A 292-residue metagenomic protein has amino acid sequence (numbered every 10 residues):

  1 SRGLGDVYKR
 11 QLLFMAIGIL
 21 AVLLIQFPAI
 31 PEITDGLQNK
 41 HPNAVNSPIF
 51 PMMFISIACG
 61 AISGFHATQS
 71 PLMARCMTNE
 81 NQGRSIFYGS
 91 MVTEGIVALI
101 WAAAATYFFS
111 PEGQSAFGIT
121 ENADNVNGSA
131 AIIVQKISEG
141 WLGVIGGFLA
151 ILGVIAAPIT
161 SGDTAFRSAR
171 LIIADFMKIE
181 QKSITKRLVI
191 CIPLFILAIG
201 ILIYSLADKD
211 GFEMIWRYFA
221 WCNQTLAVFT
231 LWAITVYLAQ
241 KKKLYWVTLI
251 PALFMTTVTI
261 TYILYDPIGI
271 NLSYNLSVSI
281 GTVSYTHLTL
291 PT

Functional and structural regions predicted by a protein language model:
G3-Q11, T286-T292: Conserved small/polar residues in nucleotide/adenosyl-binding loops
G5-R10, R170-L171, F176-L194, F212-G281: C-terminal membrane-solvent junction of multi-pass transporters and transport-like membrane proteins
L12-L24, A104, A150-P158, C191-I203 (+3 more regions): Hydrophobic core segments of alpha-helical transmembrane domains in multi-pass membrane transport and ion-translocation
L13-K40, Y237-K242, T261-G269: Hydrophobic alpha-helical segments and their helix-loop junctions in multi-pass secondary transporters
G18-P31, L37-L99, L152-S161: Hydrophobic, membrane-embedded alpha-helices of multi-pass small-molecule transporters
L24-L37, S90-K136, I203-D210: Extracellular/periplasmic helix-exit of transmembrane alpha-helices
S70-G95, I133-K136, G162-V189: Helix-loop-helix connectors at the membrane interface of multi-pass transporters/channels
G89-A98, T106, G147, I151 (+2 more regions): Loop-to-transmembrane helix boundary motifs in multi-pass membrane proteins
